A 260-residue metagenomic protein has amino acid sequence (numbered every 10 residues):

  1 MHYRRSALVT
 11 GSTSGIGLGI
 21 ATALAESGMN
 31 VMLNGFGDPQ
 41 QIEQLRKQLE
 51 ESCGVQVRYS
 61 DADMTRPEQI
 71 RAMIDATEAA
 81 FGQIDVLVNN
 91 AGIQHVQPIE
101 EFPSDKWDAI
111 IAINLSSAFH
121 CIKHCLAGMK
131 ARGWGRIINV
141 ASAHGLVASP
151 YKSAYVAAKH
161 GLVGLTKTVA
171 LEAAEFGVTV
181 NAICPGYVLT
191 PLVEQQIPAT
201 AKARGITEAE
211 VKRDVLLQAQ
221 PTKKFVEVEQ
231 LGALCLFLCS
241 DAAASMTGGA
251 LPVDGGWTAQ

Functional and structural regions predicted by a protein language model:
S6, T13-G15: Conserved glycine-rich cofactor-binding loop
S27-Q44: Conserved glycine-rich Rossmann-like NAD(P)H-binding loop of the short-chain dehydrogenase/reductase
P98-I99, K106-I111, L216: Substrate-binding pocket helix/loop in short-chain dehydrogenase/reductase
I122, A158, T166: Active-site helix of classical SDR
I122, L126, W134, T222-V253 (+1 more regions): C-terminal substrate-recognition "lid" of short-chain dehydrogenase/reductases
S142: Residue(s) in the substrate-gating loop at a strand-loop-helix junction that position the organic substrate next
A174, T179, M246-G248: Short, small/polar-rich loop/turn modules that mediate ligand/substrate recognition or access, typified
